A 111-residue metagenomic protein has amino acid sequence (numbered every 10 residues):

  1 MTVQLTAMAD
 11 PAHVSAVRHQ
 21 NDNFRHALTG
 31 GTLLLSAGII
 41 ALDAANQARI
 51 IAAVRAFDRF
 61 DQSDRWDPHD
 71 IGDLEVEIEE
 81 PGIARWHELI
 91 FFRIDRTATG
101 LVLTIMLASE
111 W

Functional and structural regions predicted by a protein language model:
T2-E80: Compact soluble domain cores
P68-W111: Short, compact, well-ordered microdomains
